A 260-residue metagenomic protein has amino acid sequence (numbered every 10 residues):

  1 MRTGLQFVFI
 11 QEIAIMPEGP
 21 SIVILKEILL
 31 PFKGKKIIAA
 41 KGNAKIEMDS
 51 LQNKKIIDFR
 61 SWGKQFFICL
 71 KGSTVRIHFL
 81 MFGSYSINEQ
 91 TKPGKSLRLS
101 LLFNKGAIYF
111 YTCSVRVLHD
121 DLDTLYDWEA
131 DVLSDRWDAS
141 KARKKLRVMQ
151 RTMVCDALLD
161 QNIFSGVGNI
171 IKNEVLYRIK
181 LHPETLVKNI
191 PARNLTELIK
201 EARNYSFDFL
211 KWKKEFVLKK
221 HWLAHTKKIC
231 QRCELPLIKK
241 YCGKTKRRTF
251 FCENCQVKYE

Functional and structural regions predicted by a protein language model:
G4-E260: Structured catalytic/nucleic-acid-binding cores of DNA maintenance enzymes
